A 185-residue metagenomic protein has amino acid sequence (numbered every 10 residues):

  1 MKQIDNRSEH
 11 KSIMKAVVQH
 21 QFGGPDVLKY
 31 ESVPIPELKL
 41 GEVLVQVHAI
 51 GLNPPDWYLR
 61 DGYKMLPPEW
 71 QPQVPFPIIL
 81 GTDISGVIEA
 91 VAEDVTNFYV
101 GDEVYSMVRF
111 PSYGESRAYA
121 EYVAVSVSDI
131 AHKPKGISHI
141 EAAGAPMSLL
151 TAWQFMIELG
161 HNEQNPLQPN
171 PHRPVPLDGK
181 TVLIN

Functional and structural regions predicted by a protein language model:
M1-M14: Eukaryotic N-terminal low-complexity, Ser/Thr- and Lys/Arg-rich leader segments that predominantly function as
H10, E37-K39, P174-D178: Short, flexible hinge/linker loops that cap or flank conserved catalytic cores
F22-G24: Proline/serine/threonine-rich low-complexity linkers at boundaries of modular beta-sandwich domains
Y30-I35, S85-V87, Y122-A124, I130: Conserved hydrophobic/aromatic beta-strand scaffold that supports enzyme active sites
P34-G51, K64-P111: Glycine-rich beta-strand-centered segment in the early N-terminal region that forms part of a ligand/cofactor-binding
P55-D61: Cytochrome P450 core scaffold surrounding the K-helix E-X-X-R motif and the conserved "meander" helix-loop region
W70-F76, M107-V182: NAD(P)H dinucleotide-binding glycine-rich loop of Rossmann-like/cofactor-binding domains, especially the beta1-alpha1
